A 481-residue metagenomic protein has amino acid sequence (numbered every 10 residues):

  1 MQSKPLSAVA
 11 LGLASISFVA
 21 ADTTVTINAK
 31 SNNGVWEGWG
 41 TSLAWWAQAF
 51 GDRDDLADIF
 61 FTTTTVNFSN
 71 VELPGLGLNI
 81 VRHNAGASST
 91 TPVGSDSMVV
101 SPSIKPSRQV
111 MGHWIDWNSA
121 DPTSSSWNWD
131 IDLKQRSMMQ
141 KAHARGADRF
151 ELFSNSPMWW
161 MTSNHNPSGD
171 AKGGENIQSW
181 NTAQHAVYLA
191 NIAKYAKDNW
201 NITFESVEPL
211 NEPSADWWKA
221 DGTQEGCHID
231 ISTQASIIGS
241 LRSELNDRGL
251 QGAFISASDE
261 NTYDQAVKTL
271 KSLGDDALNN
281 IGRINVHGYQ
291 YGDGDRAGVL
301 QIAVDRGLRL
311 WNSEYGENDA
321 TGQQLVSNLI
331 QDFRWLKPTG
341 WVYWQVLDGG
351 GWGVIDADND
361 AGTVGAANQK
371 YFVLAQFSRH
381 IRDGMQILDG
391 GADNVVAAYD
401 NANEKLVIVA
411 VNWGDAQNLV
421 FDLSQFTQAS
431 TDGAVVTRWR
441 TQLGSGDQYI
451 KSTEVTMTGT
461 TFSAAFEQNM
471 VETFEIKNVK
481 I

Functional and structural regions predicted by a protein language model:
M1-D22, I481: Fungal secretory targeting signals
D22, N28-F204: N-terminal catalytic cores of secreted or lumenal carbohydrate-active enzymes
V35-L43, N79-A85, S89-G94, R149-S154 (+6 more regions): Structural recognition of the beta-strand scaffold that forms the well-ordered cores of secreted hydrolase catalytic
Q184-T203, P213-N318: Active-site neighborhood of glycoside hydrolase catalytic domains
G307-I381, M385-D393: Aromatic/acidic polysaccharide-binding cleft in carbohydrate-active enzymes
G390-S430, N469: Carbohydrate-binding surface patches
F426-Q448: Solvent-exposed beta-hairpin/edge-strand motifs
T453-I481: C-terminal beta-strand-rich structural cap/linker in extracellular carbohydrate-active enzymes
